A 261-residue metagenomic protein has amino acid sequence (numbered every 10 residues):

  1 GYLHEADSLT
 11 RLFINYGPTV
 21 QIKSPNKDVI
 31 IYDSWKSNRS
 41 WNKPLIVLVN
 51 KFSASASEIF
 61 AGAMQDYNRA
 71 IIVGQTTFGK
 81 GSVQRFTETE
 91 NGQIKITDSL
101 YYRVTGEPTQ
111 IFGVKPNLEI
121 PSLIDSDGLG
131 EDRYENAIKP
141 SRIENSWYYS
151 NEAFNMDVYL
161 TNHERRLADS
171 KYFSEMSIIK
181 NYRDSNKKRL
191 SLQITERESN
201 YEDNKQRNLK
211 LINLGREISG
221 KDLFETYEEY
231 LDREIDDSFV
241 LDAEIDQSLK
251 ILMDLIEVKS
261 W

Functional and structural regions predicted by a protein language model:
G1-W261: C-terminal "post-core" interaction segments
